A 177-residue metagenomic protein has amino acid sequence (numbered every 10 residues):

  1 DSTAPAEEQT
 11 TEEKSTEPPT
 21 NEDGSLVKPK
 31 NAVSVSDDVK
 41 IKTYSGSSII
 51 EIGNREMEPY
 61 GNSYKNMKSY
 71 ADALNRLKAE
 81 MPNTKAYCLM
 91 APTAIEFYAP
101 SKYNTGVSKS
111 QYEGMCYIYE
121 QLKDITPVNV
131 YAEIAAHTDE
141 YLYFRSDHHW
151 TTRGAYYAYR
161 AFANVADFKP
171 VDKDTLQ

Functional and structural regions predicted by a protein language model:
D1-Q177: Extracellular glycan-modifying ectodomains
